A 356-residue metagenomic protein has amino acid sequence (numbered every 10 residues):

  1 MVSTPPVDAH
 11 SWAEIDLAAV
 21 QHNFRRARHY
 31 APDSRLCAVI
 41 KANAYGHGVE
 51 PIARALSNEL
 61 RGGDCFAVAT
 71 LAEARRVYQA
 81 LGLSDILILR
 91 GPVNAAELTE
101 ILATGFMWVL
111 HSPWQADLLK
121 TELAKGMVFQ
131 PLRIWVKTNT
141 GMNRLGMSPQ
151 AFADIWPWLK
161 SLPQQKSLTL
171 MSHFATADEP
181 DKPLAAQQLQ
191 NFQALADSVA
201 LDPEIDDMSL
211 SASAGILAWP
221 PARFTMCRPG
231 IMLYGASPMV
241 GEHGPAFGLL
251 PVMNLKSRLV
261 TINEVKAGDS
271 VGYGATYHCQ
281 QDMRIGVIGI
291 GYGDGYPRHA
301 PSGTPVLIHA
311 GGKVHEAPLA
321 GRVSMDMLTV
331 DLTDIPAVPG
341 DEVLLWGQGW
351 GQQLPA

Functional and structural regions predicted by a protein language model:
M1-Q21, R25, H29, E73 (+4 more regions): Active-site anion/phosphate-binding pocket segments in diverse small-molecule metabolic enzymes
V7, S11-E14, A19-H22, P32-S198 (+2 more regions): Active-site-proximal beta-alpha core segment in soluble small-molecule metabolic enzymes
